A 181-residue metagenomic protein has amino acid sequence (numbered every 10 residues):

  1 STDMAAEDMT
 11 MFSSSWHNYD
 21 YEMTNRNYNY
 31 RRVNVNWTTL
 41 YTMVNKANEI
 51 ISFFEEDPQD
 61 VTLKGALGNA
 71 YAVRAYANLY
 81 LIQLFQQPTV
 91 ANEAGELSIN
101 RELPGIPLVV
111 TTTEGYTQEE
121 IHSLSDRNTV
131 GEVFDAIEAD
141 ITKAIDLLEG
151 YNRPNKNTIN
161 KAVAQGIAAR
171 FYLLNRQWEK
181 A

Functional and structural regions predicted by a protein language model:
S1-A6: Acidic, glycine-rich segments characteristic of secretory precursors and extracytoplasmic regions
T10-R31, P107-N128: Short, helix-capping/interhelical loops that line the mouth of catalytic, cofactor-, or ligand-binding pockets
W16-P88, N128-E132, K143-Y151: Conserved, well-structured interaction surfaces
N69, Y76-Y116: Extended ligand-binding groove/face enriched in aromatic
